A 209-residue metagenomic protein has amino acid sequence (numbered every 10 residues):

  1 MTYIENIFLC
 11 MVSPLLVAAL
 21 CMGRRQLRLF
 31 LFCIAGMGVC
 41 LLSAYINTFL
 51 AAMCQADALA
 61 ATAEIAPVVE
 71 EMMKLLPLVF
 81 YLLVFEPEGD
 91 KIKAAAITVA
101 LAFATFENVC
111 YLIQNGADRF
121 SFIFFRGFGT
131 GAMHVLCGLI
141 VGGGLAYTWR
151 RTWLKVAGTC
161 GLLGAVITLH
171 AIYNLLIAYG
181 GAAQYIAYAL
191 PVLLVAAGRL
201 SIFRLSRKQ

Functional and structural regions predicted by a protein language model:
M1-Q209: Hydrophobic alpha-helical segments at protein termini of multi-pass membrane proteins
